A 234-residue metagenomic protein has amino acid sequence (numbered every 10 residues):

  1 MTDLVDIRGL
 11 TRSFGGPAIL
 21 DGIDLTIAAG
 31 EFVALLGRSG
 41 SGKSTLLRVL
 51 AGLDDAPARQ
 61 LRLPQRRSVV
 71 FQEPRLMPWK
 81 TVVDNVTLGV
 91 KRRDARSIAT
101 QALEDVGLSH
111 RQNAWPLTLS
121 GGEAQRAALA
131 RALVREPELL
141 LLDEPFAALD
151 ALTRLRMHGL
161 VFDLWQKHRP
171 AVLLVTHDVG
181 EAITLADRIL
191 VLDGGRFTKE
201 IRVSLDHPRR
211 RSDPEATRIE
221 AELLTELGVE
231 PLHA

Functional and structural regions predicted by a protein language model:
V5, L20-G22: Conserved structural motif at the start of ABC-family nucleotide-binding domains
L36-R38: The feature captures the beta-strand-to-loop junction immediately N-terminal to the Walker
A51: Helix-to-loop junction immediately C-terminal to a conserved catalytic motif
W115-L119, E123: Conserved ABC ATPase signature
L129: Hydrophobic anchor residue at the start of the ABC signature
V134-E138: A short, proline-enriched helix->beta-strand linker immediately N-terminal to the Walker B motif in ABC-type P-loop
L140-D143: Catalytic Walker B motif of ABC-type/P-loop ATPase nucleotide-binding domains
